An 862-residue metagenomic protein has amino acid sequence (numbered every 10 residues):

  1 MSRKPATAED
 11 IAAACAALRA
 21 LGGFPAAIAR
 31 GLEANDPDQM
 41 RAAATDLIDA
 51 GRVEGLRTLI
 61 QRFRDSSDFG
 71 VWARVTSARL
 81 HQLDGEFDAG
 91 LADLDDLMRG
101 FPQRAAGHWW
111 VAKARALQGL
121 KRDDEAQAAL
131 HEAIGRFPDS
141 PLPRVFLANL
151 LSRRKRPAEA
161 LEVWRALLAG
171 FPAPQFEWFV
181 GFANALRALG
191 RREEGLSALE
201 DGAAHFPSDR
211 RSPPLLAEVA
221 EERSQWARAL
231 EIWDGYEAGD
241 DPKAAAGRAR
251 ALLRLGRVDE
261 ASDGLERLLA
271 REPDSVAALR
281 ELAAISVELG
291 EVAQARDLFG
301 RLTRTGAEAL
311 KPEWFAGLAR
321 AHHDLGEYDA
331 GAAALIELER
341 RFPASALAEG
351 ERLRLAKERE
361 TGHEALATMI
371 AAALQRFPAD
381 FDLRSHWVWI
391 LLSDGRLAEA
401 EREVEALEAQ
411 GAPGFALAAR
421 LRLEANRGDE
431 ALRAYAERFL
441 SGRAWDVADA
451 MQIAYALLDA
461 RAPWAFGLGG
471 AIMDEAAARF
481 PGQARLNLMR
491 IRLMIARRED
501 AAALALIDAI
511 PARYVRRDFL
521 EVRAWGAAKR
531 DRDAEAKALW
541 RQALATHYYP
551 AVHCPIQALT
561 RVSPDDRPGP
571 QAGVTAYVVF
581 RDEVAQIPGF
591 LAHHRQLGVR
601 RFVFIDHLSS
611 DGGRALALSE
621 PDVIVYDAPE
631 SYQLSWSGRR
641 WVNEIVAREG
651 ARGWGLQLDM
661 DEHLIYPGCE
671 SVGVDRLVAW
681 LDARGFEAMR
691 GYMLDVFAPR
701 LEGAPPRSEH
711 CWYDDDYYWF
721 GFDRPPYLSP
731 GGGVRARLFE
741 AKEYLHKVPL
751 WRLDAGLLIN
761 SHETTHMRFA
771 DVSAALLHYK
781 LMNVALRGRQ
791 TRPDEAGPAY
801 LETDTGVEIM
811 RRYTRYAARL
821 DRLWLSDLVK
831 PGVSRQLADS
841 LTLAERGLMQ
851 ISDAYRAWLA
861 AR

Functional and structural regions predicted by a protein language model:
G23-L32, E54-R64, A89-M98, D124-A133 (+12 more regions): Alpha-helical repeat scaffolds
A34-N35, D68, P102-R104, P138 (+12 more regions): Short coil turns that delineate tetratricopeptide repeat
D38, W72, A106-H108, L142 (+13 more regions): Start-of-helix register in tetratricopeptide repeats
A42, T76, A112, F146 (+11 more regions): Canonical tetratricopeptide repeat
D49, L83, G119, R153-R154 (+11 more regions): Register position in tetratricopeptide repeats
H553-Q586: N-proximal low-complexity "stem/linker" segments adjacent to membrane-targeting elements
R614-Q657, I665-C669: Active-site-proximal specificity loops/subdomain of glycosyltransferases
G638, Y666-R862: Catalytic-site signature of metal-activated, phosphate-bearing donor transferases, centered on the GT-A/GT-A-like
